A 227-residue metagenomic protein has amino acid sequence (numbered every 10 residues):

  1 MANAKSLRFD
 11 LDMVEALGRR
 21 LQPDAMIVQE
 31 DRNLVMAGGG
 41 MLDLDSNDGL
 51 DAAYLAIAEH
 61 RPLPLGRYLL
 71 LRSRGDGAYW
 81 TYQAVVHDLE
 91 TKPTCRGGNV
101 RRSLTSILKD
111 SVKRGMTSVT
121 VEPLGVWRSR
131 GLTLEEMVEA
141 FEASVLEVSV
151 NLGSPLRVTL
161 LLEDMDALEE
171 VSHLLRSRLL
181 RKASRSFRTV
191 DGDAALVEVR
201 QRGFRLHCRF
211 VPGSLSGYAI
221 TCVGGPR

Functional and structural regions predicted by a protein language model:
M1-R114: Glycine-/small-residue-enriched capping loops at alpha/beta junctions
Q29-D31, L161-M165, P212: Structural motif
W80, V197, S216-Y218: Short beta-strand micro-motifs in enzyme catalytic cores
D88-G203: Phosphate/ribose-phosphate-bearing ligand recognition and processing surfaces, centered on ADP-ribose/NAD(+/P+) systems
R181, R202-L206, G213, G217: SAM-dependent methyltransferases
V197, L206, I220-C222: Short linear proline/tyrosine/threonine-rich motifs used for host-factor recruitment and membrane trafficking/assembly
